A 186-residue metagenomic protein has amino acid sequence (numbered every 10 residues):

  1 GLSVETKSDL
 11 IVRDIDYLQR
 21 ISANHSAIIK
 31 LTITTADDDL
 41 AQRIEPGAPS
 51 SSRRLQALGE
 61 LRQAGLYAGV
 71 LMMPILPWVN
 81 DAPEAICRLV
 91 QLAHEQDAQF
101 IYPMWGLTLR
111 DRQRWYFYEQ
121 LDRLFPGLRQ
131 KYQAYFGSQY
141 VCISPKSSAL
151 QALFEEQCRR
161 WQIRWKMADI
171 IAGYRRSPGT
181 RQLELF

Functional and structural regions predicted by a protein language model:
G1-Y135, Q139-C142: Conserved AdoMet/S-adenosylmethionine-binding subsite of the radical SAM
Q63, V70, Q151-E156, I171 (+2 more regions): Intrinsic structural disorder
Q133-R160, R164-D169: A cross-taxonomic marker for long C-terminal extensions/tails that follow the last structured domain
R160-F186: Radical SAM enzyme core and accessory elements
